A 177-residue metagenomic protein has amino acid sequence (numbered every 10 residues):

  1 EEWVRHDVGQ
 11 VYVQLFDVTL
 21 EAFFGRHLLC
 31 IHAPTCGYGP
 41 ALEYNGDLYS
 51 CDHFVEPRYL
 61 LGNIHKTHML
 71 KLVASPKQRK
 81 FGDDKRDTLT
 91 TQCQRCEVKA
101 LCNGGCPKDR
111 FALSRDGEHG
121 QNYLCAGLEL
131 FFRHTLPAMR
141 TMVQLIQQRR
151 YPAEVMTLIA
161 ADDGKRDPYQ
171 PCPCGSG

Functional and structural regions predicted by a protein language model:
E2-A22, H53-E97, N103: C-terminal accessory region of radical SAM enzymes
H27: Histidine/acidic-rich helix-loop-helix segments that form or flank divalent-metal centers in metalloenzyme catalytic
A33-C36: Short, small/polar residue-rich loop motifs at catalytic or cofactor-binding pockets
E43: Short, acidic, Ser/Thr-enriched surface-loop or helix-capping motifs
E56-Y59, T88-P168: Radical SAM enzyme core and accessory elements
R166-S176: Short Cys/His-rich zinc-binding micro-motifs
